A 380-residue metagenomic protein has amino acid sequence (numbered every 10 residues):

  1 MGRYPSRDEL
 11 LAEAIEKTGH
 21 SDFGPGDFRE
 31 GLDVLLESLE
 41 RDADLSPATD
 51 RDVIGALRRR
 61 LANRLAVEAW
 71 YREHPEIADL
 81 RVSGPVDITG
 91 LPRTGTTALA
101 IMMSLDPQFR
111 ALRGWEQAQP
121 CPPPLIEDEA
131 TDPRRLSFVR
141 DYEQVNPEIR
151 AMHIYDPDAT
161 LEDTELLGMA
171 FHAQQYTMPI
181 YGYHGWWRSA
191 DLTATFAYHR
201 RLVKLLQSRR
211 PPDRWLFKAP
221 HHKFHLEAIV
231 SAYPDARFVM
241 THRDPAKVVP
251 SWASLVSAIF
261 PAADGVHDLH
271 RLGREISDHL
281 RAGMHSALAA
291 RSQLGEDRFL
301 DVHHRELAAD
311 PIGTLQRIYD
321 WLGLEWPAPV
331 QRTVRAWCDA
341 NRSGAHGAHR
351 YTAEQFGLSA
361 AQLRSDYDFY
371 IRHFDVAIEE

Functional and structural regions predicted by a protein language model:
M1-A69, Y181-G185, A190-F196, L206-R210 (+2 more regions): PAPS-dependent sulfotransferases, especially Golgi type II membrane carbohydrate sulfotransferases
A69-D79: Pre-Walker A adenine-sensing motif
S83-V86: Pre-Walker A (Motif I) flank of P-loop NTPase domains
I88-D106: Glycine-rich phosphate-binding P-loop
T89-L91, L216-P220, H304: Short His-Asn-centered micro-motif
L105-W115: Post-Walker A helix-loop "phosphate-sensing" segment adjacent to the P-loop in P-loop NTPases
A118-W215: PAPS-dependent sulfation machinery
K218, I229-S254: Conserved phosphate-donor/acceptor-positioning beta-strand/loop module used by diverse small-molecule
